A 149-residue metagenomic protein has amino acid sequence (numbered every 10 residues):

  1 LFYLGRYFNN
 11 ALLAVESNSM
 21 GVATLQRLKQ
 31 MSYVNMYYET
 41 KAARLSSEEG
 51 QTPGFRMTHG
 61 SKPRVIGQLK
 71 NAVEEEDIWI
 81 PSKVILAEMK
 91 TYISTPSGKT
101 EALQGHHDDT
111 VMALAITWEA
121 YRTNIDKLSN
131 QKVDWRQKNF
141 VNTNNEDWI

Functional and structural regions predicted by a protein language model:
L1-P96, D147-I149: Mg2+-dependent endonuclease catalytic cores in nucleic-acid-processing enzymes, primarily RNase H-like
N10, A102-L103, I125-L128: Generic secretory/membrane-interface signal
V22, L114-A115: A ubiquitous, low-specificity "background" feature that marks scattered single residues across proteins without
H59, H106-H107: Histidine (H) residue identity feature
S94-G105: Short, solvent-exposed helix-loop connector elements
G105-H106, N142: Intrinsic disorder/low-complexity signature
D108-A113: Active-site nucleophilic cysteine motif
A115-I149: Acidic two-metal-ion nuclease catalytic site recognized across multiple nuclease folds, prominently DnaQ/RNase D-T
